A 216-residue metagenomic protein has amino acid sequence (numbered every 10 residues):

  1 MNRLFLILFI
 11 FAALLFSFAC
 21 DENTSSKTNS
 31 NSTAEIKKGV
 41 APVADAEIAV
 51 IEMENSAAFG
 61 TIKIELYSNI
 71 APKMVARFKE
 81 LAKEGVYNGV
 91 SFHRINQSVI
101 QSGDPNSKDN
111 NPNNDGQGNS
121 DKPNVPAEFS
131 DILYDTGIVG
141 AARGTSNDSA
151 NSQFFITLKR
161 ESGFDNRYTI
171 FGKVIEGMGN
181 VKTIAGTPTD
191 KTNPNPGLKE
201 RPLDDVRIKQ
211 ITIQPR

Functional and structural regions predicted by a protein language model:
M1-N2: N-terminal secretory signal peptides that target proteins for export/translocation
F5-I7, F18-R216: Cyclophilin-like peptidyl-prolyl cis-trans isomerases
A12-F18: Hydrophobic h-region of N-terminal signal peptides that target proteins for export in Gram-negative bacteria
